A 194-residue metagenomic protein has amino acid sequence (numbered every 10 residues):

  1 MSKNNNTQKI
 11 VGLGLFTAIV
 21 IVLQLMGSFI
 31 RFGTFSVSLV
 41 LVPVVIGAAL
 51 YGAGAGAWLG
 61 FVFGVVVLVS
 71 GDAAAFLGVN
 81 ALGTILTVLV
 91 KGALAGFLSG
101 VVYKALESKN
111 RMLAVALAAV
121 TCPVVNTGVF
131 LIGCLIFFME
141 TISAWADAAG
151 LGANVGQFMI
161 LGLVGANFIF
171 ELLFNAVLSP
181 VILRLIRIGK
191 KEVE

Functional and structural regions predicted by a protein language model:
M1-T17, A105, I136, A153-E194: Alpha-helical transmembrane segments and their cytosolic interface
M1-W58: Hydrophobic transmembrane alpha-helices
I10-G14, V42, A57-F61, I85-V90 (+2 more regions): Hydrophobic alpha-helical transmembrane segments
V20-Q24, V67, A95, S99 (+3 more regions): Alpha-helical transmembrane segments of multipass membrane proteins
L23-S28, S99, Y103-E107, F130 (+3 more regions): Membrane-water interface at transmembrane helix exits
Q24-V37, F61-F97, V101-V102: Interfacial aromatic-anchored transmembrane helix boundaries in multi-pass membrane proteins
A105-G128, E194: Internal alpha-helical transmembrane segments of multi-pass membrane proteins
V125-G150: Juxtamembrane non-transmembrane "cap" segments at the membrane-aqueous interface of multi-pass membrane proteins
